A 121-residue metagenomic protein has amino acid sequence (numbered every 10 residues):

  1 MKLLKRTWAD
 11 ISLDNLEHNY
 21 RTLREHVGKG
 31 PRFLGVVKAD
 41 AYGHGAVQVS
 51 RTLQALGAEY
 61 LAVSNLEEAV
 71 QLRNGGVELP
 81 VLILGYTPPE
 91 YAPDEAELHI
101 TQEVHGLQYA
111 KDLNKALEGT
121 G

Functional and structural regions predicted by a protein language model:
K2-D10, E17-H18, K29-G121: Active-site-proximal beta-alpha core segment in soluble small-molecule metabolic enzymes
H26: Conserved PLP-enzyme active-site core in the AAT-like
